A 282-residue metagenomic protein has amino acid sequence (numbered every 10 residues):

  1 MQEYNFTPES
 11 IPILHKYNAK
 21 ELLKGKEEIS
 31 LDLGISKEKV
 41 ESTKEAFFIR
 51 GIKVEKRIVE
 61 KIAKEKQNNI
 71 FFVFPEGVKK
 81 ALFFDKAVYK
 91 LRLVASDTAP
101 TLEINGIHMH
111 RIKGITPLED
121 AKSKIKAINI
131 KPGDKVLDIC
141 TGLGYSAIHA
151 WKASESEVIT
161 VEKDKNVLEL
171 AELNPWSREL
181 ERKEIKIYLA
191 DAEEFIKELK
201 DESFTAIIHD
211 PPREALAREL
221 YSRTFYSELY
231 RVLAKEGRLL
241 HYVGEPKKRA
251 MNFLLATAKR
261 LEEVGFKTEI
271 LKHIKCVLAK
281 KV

Functional and structural regions predicted by a protein language model:
M1-A95: N-terminal auxiliary segments of SAM/dcSAM-dependent transferases
P117, G142-L143: Conserved SAM/SAH-binding loop
K131-G142: Conserved class I S-adenosyl-L-methionine
L143-E155: Conserved SAM-binding loop of SAM-dependent methyltransferases across substrates and taxa, primarily the Class I
V161-D201: S-adenosyl-L-methionine
Y221-K235: A short glycine-rich, Lys/Arg-flanked "PGG" loop and its adjoining helix->strand segment in the class I
E236-V243: Conserved beta-strand signature within the Rossmann-like core of class I S-adenosyl-L-methionine
E245-V282: Class I S-adenosyl-L-methionine
